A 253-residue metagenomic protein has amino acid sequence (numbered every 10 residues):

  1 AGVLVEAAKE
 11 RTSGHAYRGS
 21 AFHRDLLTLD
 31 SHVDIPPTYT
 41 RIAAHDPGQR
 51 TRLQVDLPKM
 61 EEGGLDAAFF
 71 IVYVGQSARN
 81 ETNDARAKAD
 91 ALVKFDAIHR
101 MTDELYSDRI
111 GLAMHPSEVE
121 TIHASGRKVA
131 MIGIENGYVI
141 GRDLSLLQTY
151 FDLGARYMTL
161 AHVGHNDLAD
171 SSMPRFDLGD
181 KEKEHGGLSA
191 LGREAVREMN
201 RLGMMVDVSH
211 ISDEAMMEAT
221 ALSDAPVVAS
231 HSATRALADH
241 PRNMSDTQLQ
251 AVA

Functional and structural regions predicted by a protein language model:
A1-E182, D239-A253: N-terminal hydrophobic targeting/anchoring segments and the immediately downstream early-domain regions of hydrolases
D34-P36, S212, A233: Catalytic metal-binding/acid-base residues of hydrolase active sites
V74, A233-T234: Acidic, glycine-rich active-site loops and adjacent beta-strand->loop/helix elements that engage anionic groups
R142-D152, P174-V228, P241-A253: Histidine/acidic residue-rich metal-binding segments in metalloenzymes
A161, S209, S230-S232: Generic beta-strand/beta-sheet core signal
